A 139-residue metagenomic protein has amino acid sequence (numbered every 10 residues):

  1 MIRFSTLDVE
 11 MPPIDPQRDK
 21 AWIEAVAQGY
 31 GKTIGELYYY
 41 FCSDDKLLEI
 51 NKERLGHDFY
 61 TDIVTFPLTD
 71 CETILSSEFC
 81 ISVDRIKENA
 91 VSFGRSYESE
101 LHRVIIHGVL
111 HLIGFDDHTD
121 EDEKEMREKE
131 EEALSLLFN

Functional and structural regions predicted by a protein language model:
M1-H102, I113-N139: An acidic/histidine-cluster motif and surrounding catalytic segment that typifies divalent-metal-assisted enzyme active
L110: Conserved ATP-binding N-box helix of the HATPase_c
